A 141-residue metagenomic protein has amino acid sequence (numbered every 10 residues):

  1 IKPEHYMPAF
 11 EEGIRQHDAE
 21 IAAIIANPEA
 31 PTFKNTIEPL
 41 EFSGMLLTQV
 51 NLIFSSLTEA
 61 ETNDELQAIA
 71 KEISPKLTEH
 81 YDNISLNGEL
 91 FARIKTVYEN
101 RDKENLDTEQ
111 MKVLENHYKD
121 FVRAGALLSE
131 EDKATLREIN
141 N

Functional and structural regions predicted by a protein language model:
I1-N141: Zn2+-dependent metallopeptidase catalytic domains
